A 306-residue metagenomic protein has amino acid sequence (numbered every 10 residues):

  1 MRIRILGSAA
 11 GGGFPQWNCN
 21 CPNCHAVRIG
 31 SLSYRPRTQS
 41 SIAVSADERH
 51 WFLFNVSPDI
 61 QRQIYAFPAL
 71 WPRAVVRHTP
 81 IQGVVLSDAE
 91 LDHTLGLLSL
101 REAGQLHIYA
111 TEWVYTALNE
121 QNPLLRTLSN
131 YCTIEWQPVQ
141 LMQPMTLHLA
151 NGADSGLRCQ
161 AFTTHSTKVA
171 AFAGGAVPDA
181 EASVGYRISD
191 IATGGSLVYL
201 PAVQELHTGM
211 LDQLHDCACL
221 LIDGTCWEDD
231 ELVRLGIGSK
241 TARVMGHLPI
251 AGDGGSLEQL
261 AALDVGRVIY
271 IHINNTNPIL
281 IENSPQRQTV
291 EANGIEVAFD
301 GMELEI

Functional and structural regions predicted by a protein language model:
M1, V139, P144-A153, E205-A218: Short amphipathic alpha-helices and their capping/turn segments at secondary-structure boundaries
M1-S57, H148-A150, R158-K168, P178 (+1 more regions): Metallo-beta-lactamase
I3, I64, D88, I108 (+6 more regions): Divalent metal-coordination and catalytic microenvironments
G13-P15, K168-A171, E228-V233: Short acidic/His/Gly/Ser-rich catalytic and metal-binding motifs that mark active-site loops of diverse hydrolases
P15-A89, L95-R101, L206-Q213: Pre-active-site segment of Zn-dependent metallo-hydrolases
L53-S57, P80-D92, A110-T111, V198-V203 (+3 more regions): Active-site neighborhood of phospho(di)ester-bond hydrolases with catalytic His/Asp-centered motifs
E112-V184, I295-L304: Metallo-beta-lactamase
A180-S183, I191-V198, V203-G301: Cap/insert and terminal regions of metallo-dependent hydrolase folds
